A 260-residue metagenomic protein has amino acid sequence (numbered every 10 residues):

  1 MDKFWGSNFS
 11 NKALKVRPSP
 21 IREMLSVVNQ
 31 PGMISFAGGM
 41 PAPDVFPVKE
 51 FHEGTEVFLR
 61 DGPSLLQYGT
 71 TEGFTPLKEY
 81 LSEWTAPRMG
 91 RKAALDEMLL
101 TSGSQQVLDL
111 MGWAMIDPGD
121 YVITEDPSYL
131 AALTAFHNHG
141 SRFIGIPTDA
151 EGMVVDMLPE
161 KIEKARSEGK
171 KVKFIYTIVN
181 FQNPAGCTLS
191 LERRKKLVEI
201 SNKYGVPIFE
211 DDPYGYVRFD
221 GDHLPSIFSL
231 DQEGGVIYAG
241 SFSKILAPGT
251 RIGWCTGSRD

Functional and structural regions predicted by a protein language model:
M1-N11: Generic N-terminal amphipathic, Lys/Arg-enriched alpha-helix
K12-G103: N-terminal small-domain helix-loop-helix segment of the aminotransferase-like
I34, K173, R251: Short acidic/polar active-site loop segments enriched in Thr and Asp
P41-A42, V179-Q182, K244: Short glycine-rich anion-binding loops that position phosphate/pyrophosphate groups of nucleotides and phosphorylated
F46-E50, C187-T188, D220-D222, G249-R251: Short aromatic-enriched loop/helix-cap "lid" or pocket-rim segments at secondary-structure transitions that line
S64-Y204, F209, G215-E233, I237: Conserved core of the PLP fold type I
S226, Q232-D260: Conserved core segment of the aminotransferase class I/II
